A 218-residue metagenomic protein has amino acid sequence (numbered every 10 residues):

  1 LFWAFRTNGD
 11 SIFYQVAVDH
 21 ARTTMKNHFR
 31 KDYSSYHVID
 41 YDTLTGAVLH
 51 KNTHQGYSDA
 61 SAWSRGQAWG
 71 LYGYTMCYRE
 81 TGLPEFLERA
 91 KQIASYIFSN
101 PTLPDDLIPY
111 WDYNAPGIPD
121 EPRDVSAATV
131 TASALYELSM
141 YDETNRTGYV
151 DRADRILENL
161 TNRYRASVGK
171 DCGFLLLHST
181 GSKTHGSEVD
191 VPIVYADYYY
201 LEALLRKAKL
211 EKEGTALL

Functional and structural regions predicted by a protein language model:
L1-L218: Glycan-recognition and catalytic cores of secretory/periplasmic carbohydrate-active enzymes
